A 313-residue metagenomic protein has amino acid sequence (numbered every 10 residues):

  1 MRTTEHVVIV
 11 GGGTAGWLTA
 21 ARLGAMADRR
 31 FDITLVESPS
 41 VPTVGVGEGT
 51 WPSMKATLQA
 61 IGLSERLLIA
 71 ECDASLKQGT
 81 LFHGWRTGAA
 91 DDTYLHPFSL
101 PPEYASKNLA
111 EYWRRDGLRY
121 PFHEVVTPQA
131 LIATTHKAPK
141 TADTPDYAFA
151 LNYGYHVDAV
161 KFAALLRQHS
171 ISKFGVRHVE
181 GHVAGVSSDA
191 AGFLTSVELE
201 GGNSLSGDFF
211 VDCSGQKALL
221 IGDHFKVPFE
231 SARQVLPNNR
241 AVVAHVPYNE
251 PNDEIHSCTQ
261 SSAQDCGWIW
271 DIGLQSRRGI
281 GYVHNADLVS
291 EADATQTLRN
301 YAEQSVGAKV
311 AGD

Functional and structural regions predicted by a protein language model:
E5-F31: N-terminal Rossmann-like FAD-binding beta1-loop-alpha1 element of flavoenzymes
G24-V46: Glycine-rich FAD pyrophosphate-binding loop
V46-T134: Dinucleotide-binding Rossmann-like beta1-alpha1 core, especially the glycine-rich loop that anchors the ADP
L131-K161, S196, S204-L205, L274-N285: Helix-loop-beta segment of a Rossmann-like dinucleotide-binding subdomain
F149, Y153-A184, E200-G201, G207: Helical element adjacent to the flavin cofactor pocket in flavoenzyme catalytic cores
V179-T195: A conserved short coil-to-beta-strand element within the FAD-binding core of flavoproteins
D212-V227: Flavin (primarily FAD) binding-site architecture
A263-D313: Conserved FAD/dinucleotide-binding core of flavoprotein oxidoreductases
